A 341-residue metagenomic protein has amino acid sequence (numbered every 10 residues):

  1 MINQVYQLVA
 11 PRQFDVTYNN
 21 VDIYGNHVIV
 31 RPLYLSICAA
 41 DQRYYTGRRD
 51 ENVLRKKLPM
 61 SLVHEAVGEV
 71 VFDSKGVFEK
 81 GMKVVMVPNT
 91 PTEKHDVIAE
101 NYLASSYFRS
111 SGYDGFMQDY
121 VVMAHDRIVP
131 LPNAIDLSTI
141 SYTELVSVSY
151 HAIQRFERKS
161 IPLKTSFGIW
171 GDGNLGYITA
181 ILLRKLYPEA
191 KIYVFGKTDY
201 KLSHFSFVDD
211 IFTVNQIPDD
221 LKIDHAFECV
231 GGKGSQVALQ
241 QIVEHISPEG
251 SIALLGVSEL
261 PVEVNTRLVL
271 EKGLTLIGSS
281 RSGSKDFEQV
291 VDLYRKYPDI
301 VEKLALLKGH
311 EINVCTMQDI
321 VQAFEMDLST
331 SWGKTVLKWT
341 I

Functional and structural regions predicted by a protein language model:
N3, S284-I341: C-terminal hydrophobic helical "lid"/dimerization subdomain of Rossmann-like NAD(P)H-dependent oxidoreductases
N20, K57-H64, R109-Y113, D119: Short Gly/Pro-enriched turn/cap motifs at secondary-structure boundaries
D22-L35, R49-E93, P132-A134: Glycine-rich beta-strand-centered segment in the early N-terminal region that forms part of a ligand/cofactor-binding
S36, S74, N89, V230-G234 (+1 more regions): Short glycine-/small-residue-rich Rossmann-like dinucleotide-binding loops
E65-V67, M82-K83, Y120, D172 (+1 more regions): Residue-level marker of beta-strand positions
T90-S166: NAD(P)H dinucleotide-binding glycine-rich loop of Rossmann-like/cofactor-binding domains, especially the beta1-alpha1
I135-Q216: Mid-domain Rossmann-like dinucleotide-binding core that forms the NAD(H)/NADP(H) cofactor-binding site
R158-K164, L186-Y187, L202-L274: Glycine-rich cofactor phosphate-binding loops and adjacent beta1-alpha1 units of small-molecule cofactor enzyme domains
